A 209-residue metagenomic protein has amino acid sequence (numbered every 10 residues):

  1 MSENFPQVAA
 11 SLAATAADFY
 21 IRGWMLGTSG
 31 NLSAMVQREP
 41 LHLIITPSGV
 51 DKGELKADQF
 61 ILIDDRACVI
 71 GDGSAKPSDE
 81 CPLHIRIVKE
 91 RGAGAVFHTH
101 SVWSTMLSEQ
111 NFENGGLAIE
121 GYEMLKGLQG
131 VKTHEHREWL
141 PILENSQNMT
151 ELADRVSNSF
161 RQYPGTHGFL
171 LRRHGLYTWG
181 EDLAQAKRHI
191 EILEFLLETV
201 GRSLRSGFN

Functional and structural regions predicted by a protein language model:
M1-N209: Glycine-rich flexible loops
